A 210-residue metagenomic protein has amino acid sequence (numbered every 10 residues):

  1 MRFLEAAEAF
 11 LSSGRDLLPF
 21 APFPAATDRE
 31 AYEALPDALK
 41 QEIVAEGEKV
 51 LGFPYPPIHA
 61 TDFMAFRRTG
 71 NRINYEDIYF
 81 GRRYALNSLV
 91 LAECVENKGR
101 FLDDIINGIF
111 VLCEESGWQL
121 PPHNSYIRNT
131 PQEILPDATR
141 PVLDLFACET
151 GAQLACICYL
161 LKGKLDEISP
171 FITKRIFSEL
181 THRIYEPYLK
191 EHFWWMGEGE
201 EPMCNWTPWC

Functional and structural regions predicted by a protein language model:
M1-P22, R29-F66: Low-complexity, Ser/Thr/Pro/Gly-enriched N-terminal "stalk/linker" regions
R29, E76-C210: Aromatic-lined, polymer-binding surfaces characteristic of secreted/periplasmic polysaccharide-degrading enzymes
V44-E48, I73-D77, W118: Generic hydrophobic, helix-prone segments enriched in Leu/Val/Ile
K49, T69, N124-Y126: A generic structural micro-environment signature that highlights single residues at secondary-structure boundaries
T61, R68-Y75: Amphipathic alpha-helical segments and their boundaries
A65-R68, L120-P122: Generic structural "secondary-structure junction" signal
